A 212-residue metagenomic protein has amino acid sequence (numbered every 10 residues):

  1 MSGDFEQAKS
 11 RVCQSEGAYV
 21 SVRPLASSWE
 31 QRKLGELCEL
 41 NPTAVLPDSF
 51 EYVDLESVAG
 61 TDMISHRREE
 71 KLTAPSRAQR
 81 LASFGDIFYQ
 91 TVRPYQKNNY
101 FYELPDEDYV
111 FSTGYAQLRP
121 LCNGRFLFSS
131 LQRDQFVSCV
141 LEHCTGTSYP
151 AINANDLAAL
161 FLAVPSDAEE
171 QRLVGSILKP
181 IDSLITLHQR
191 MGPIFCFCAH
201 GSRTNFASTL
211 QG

Functional and structural regions predicted by a protein language model:
M1-G212: Feature detects amphipathic, helix-rich regulatory segments
